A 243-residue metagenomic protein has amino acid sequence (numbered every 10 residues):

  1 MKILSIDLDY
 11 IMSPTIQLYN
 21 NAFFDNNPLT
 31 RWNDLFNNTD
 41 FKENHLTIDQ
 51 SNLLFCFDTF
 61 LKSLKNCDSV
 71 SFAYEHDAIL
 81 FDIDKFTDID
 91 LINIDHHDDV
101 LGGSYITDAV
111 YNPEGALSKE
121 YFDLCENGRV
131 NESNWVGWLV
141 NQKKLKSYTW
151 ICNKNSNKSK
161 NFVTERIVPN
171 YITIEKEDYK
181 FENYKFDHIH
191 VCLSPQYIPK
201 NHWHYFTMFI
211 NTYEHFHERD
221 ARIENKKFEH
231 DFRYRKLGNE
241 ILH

Functional and structural regions predicted by a protein language model:
K2-H243: Conserved alpha-helical scaffold segments that buttress catalytic/binding sites
